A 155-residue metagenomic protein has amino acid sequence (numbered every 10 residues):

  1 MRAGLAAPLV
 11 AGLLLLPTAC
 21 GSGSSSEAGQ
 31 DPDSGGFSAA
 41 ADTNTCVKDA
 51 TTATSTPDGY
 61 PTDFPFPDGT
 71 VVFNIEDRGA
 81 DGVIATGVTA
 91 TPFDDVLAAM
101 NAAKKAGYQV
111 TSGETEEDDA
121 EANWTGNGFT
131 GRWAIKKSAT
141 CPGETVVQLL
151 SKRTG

Functional and structural regions predicted by a protein language model:
R2-G12, L16, G21-G155: An acidic-aromatic pocket/loop used at catalytic or ligand-binding sites
